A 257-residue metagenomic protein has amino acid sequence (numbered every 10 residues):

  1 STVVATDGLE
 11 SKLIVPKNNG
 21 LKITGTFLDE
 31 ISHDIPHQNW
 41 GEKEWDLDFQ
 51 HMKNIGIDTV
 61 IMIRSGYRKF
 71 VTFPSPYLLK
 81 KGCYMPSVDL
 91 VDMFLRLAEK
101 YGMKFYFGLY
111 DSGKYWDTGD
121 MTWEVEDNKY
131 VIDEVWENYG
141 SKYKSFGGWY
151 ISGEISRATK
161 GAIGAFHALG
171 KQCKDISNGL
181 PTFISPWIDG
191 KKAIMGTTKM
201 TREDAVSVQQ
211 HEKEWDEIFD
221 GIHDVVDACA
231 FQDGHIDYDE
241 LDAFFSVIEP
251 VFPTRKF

Functional and structural regions predicted by a protein language model:
T2-D7: Sec-dependent signal peptide cleavage junction
G8-F257: Glycan-processing catalytic domains of CAZymes
